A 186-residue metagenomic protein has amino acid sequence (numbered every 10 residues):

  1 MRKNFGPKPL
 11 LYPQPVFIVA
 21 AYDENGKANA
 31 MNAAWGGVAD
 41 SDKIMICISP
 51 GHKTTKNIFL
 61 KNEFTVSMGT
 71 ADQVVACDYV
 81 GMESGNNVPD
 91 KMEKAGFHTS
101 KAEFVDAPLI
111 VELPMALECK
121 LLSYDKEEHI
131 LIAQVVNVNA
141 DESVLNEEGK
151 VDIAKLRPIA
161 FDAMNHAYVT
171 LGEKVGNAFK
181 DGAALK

Functional and structural regions predicted by a protein language model:
M1-K186: Basic, polyanion-binding surface patches
